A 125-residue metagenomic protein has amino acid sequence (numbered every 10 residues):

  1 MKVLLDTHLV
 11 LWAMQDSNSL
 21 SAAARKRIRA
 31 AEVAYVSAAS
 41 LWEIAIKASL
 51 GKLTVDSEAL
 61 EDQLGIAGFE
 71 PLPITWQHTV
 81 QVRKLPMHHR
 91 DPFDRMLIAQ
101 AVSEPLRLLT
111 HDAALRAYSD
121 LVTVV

Functional and structural regions predicted by a protein language model:
M1-V36, L50-D62, I66, E104 (+2 more regions): Short, well-structured N-terminal submotif of metal-dependent ribonuclease cores
D16-S17, K47, L85, L121: Residue-level signal for well-ordered alpha-helical positions
I44: Phosphate/NTP-binding elements of NTP-utilizing enzymes
D56-S57, E61, I66-A114, V125: Active-site neighborhoods of divalent-metal-dependent phosphate/nucleic-acid chemistry enzymes
